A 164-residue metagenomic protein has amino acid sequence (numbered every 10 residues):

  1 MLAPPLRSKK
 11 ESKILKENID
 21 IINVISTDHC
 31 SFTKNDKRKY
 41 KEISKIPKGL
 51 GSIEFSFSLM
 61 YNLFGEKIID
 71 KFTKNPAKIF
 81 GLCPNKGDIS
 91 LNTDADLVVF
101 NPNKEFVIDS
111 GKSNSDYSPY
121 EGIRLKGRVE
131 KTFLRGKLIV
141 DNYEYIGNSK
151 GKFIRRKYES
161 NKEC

Functional and structural regions predicted by a protein language model:
M1, R38, T73-P76, E105-S115: Short linear motifs at secondary-structure transitions and domain/linker junctions
M1-I25: Histidine/acidic residue-rich metal-binding segments in metalloenzymes
P5-R7, E11, K37, K48-G51 (+7 more regions): Short capping/connector residues at structural and topological boundaries
D20-I25, C30-N103: His/Asp/Glu-enriched, well-ordered alpha-helical/loop segment that forms or immediately abuts the divalent-metal
E42, L91-I154: C-terminal cap of metal-dependent C-N hydrolases
F153-C164: Short, solvent-exposed cationic patches
